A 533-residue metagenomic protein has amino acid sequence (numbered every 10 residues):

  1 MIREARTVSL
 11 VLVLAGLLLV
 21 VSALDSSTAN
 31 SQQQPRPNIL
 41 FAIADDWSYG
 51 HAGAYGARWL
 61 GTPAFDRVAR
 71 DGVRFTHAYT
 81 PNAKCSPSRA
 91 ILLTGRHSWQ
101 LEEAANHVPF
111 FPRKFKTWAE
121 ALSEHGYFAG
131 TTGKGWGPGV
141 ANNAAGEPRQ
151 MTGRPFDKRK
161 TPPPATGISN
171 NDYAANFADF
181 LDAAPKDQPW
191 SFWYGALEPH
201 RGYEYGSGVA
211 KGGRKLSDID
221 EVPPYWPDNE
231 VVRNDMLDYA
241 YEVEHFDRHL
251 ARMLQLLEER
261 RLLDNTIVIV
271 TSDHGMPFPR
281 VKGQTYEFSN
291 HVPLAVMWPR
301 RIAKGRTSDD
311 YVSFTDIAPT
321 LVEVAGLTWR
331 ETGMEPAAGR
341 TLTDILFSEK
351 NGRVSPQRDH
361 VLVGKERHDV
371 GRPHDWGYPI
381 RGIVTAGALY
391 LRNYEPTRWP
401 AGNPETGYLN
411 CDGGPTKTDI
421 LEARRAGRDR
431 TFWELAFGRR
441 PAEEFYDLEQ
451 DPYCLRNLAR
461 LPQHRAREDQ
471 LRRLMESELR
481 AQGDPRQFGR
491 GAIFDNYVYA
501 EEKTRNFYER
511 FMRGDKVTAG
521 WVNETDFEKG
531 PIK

Functional and structural regions predicted by a protein language model:
M1-L14, A23: Bacterial N-terminal signal peptides that target proteins for export
R6-V8, A442-F445: A short, ordered amphipathic alpha-helix with a cationic face
L14, L18-L19, A23-E444, P452-R473 (+2 more regions): Formylglycine-dependent sulfatase
E449: C-terminal helical cap and adjacent loop that interface with cofactors, partners, or active-site loops
E476: Aromatic sugar-binding interfaces of carbohydrate-active proteins
L479-D484: Short arginine-rich
Q487-E501: Short, charged, surface-exposed hinge/linker loops at domain edges that act as mobile lids or interdomain connectors
